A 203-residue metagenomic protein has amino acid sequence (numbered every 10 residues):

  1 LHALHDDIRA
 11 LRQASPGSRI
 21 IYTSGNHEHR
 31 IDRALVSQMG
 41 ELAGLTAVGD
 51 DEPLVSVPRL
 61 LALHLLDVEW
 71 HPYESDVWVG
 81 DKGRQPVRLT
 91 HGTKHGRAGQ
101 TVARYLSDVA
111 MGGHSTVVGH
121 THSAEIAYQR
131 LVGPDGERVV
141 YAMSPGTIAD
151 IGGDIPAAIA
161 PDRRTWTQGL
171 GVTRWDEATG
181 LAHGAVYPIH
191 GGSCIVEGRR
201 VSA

Functional and structural regions predicted by a protein language model:
L1-L63: Core catalytic region of metal-dependent phosphoesterases/phosphodiesterases, especially metallo-beta-lactamase-like
H5-R19, T116-A124, G169-W175, I195-R200: Short secondary-structure transition/capping segments
R12-A14, D81, P134, T165: A generic structural signal for short, solvent-exposed coil/turn residues that cap or connect secondary-structure
P16, K82, V109-M111: Short hydrophobic "helix-edge" motifs at membrane interfaces and signal-peptide entry regions
R19-H27, E69-E74, A185-H190: Acidic carboxylate-rich catalytic motifs and surrounding loops in phosphoryl-/glycosyl-chemistry enzymes
Q38-R88, G92, G99-T101, T121 (+1 more regions): Active-site-proximal loop/helix segment associated with metal-binding centers of metalloenzymes
P86-Y187: Conserved beta-sheet core of the metallophosphoesterase superfamily
A185-A203: Polar, enzyme-active/binding microenvironments
